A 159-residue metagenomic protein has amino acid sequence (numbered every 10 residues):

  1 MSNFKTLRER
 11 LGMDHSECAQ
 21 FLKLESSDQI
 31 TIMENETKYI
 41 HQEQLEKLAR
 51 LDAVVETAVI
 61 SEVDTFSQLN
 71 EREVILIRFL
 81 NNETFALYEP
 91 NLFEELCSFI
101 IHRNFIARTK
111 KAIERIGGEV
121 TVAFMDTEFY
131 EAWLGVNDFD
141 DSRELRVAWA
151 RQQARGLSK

Functional and structural regions predicted by a protein language model:
M1-R10: A short, Lys/Arg-rich alpha-helix, primarily the initiator
F4, H15-A19, Q29-M33: Conserved hydrophobic/aromatic packing and binding residues within compact polymer-binding modules
E9, Q20-F21: Alpha-helical residues within the helix-turn-helix
M13, L24, G118: Short glycine/serine/threonine/alanine-rich loop segments
K23-I40: Recognition helix of helix-turn-helix/homeodomain-like DNA-binding domains that insert into the DNA major groove
I40-V59: DNA major-groove recognition helix of helix-turn-helix/homeodomain DNA-binding modules
T57-L134: Helix-turn-helix/homeodomain-like alpha-helical modules used for DNA recognition and transcription-factor dimerization
A112, V120-K159: Low-complexity intrinsically disordered segments
